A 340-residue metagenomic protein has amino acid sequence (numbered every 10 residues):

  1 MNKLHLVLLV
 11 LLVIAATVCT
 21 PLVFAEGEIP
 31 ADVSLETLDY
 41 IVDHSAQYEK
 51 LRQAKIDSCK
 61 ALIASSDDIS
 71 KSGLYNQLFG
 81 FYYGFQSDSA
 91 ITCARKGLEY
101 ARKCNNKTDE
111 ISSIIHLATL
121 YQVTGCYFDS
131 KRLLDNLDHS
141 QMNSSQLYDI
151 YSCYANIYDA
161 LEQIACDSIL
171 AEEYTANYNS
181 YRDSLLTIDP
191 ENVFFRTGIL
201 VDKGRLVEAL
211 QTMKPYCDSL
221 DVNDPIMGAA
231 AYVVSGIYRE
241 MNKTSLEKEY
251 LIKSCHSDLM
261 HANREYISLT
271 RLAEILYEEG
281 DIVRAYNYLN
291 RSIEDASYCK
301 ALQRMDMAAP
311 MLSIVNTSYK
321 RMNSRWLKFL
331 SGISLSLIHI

Functional and structural regions predicted by a protein language model:
M1-L8: Bacterial N-terminal signal peptides that target proteins for export
L8-V18: Bacterial N-terminal signal peptides
C19-R321: A "functional boundary" signal
S184, G332-S336: Short, intrinsically disordered, charge-balanced linker/junction segments flanking boundaries in proteins
N316-I333: Membrane-interface helix-start motif
I338-I340: Conserved small/polar residues in nucleotide/adenosyl-binding loops
